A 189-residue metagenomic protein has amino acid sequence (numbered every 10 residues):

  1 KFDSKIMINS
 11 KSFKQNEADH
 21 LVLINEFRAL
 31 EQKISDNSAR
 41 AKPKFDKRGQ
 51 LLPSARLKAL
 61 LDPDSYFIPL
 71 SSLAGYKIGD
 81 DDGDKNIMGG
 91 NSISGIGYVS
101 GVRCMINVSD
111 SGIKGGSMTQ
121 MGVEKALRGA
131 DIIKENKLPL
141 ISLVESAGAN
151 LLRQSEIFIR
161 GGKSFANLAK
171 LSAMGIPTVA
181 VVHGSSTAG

Functional and structural regions predicted by a protein language model:
K1-V179, H183-G189: Terminal-region recognition feature
